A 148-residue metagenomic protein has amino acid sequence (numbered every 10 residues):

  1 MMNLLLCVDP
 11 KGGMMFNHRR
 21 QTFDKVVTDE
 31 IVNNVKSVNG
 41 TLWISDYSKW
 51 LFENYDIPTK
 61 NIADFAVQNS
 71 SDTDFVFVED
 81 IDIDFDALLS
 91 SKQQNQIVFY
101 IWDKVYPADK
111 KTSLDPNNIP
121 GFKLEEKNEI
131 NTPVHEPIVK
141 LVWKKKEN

Functional and structural regions predicted by a protein language model:
M1-N148: Enzymes that bind and transform nitrogen-containing heteroaromatic metabolites
